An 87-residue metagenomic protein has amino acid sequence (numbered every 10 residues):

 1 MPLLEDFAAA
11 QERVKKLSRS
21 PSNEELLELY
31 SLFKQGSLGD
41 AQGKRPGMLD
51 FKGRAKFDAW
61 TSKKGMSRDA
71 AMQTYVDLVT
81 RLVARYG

Functional and structural regions predicted by a protein language model:
M1-G87: A charge-rich, low-complexity, intrinsically flexible signal that marks solvent-exposed coils, linkers, repeats
